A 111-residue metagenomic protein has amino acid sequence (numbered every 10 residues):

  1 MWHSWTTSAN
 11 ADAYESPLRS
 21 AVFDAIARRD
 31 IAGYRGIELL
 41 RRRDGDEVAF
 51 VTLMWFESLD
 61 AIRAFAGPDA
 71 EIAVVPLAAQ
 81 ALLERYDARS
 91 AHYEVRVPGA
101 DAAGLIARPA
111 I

Functional and structural regions predicted by a protein language model:
M1-W5, G36-A70: Short, well-ordered beta-strand segments in beta-rich or mixed alpha/beta enzyme and ligand-binding folds
W5-L18: Short, surface-exposed ligand-recognition loops at beta-strand->loop->(often short) alpha-helix junctions that present
N10, D60-I62, P98: Residue-level signal for secondary-structure boundary sites
N10-A11, A21-I26, I37-L39, V48: Short secondary-structure boundary micro-motifs
S20-A32, W55-H92: An amphipathic, aromatic/His-enriched active-site/gating alpha helix that lines ligand/cofactor pockets
R35-A49, V74-I111: Glycine-rich beta-strand-turn "strand-cap" elements at beta-sheet edges
